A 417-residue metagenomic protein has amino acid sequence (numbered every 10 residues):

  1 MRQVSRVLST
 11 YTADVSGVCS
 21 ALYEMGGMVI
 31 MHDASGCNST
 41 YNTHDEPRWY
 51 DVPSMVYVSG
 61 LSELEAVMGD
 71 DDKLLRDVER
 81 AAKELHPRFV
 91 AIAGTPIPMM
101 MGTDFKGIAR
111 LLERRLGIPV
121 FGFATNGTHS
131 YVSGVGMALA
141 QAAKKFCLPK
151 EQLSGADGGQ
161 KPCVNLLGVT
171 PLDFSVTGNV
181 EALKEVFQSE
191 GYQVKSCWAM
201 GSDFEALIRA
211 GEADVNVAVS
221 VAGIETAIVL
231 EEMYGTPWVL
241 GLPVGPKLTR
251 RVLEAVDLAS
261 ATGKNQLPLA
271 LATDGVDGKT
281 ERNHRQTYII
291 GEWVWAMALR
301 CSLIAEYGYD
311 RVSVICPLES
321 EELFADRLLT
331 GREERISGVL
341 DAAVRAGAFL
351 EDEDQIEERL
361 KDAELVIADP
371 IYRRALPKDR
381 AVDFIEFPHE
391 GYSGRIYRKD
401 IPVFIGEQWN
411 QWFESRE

Functional and structural regions predicted by a protein language model:
M1-E417: An N-terminal assembly and electron-transfer interface module characteristic of large anaerobic redox and radical
